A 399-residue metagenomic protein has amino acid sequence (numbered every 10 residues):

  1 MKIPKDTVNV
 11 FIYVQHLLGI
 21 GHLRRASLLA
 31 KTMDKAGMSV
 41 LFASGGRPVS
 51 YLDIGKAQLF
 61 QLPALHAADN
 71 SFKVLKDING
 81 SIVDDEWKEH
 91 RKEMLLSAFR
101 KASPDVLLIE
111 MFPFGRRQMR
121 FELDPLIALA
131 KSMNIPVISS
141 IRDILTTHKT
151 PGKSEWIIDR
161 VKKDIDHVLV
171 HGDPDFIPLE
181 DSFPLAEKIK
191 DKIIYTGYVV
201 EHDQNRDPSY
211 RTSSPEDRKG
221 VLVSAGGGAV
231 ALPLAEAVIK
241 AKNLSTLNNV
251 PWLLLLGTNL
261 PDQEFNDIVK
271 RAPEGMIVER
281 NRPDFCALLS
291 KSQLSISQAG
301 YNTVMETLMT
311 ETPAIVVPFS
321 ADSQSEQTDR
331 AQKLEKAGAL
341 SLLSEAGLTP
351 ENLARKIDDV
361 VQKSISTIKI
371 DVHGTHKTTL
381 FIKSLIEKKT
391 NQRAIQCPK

Functional and structural regions predicted by a protein language model:
D6-L17, T32-E86, H90-K92: Conserved nucleotide-sugar phosphate-binding/catalytic loop shared by glycosyltransferases and other
L23-M33: Short amphipathic alpha-helix
A30, E201-L294, T328, A346-G347: Donor-nucleotide binding loops and adjacent catalytic segments primarily of GT-B fold Leloir glycosyltransferases
D77-R120: Conserved nucleotide-sugar donor-binding subdomain of glycosyltransferases
I141-P233, N259-D262: A nucleotide-sugar donor-handling region in carbohydrate enzymes
D284-Q327: A donor-sugar binding/catalytic signature common to diverse glycosyltransferases and related nucleotide-sugar
A321-K356: Change "using UDP/GDP/dTDP sugars" to "using nucleotide sugars
V360-K399: C-terminal amphipathic helix plus adjacent low-complexity, charged tail appended to glycosyltransferase catalytic
